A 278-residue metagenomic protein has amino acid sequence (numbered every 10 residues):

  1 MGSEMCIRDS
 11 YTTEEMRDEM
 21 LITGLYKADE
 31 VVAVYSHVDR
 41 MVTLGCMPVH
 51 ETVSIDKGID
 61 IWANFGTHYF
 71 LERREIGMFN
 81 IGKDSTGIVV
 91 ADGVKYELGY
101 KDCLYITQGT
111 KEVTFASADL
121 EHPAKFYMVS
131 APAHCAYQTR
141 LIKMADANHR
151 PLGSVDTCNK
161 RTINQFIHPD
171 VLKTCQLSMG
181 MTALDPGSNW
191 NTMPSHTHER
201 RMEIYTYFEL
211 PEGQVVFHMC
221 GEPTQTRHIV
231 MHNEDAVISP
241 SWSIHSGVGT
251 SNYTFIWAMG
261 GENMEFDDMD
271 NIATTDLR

Functional and structural regions predicted by a protein language model:
M1-I7: Short, small-residue-biased leader/transition segments that mark boundaries at the very start of proteins
G24-F65, K160-E203: A short glycine-rich, His/Asp/Glu-containing loop-to-beta-strand
Y35, K173-I244, G249-N252: Acidic/His-leaning functional-site neighborhoods
P48-V49, D84-S85, K111, E212 (+2 more regions): Short, glycine-/Ser/Thr-/acidic-enriched flexible segments
F70-Y100, F208-N233: A short beta-strand-loop-beta hairpin characteristic of the jelly-roll/cupin
G82, T86-K125, V129-P132: Acidic, low-complexity central loop/insert segments
L98-A118, V230-S251, G260: Conserved metal-binding segment of the jelly-roll/cupin
D119-R161, G221, I256-R278: Double-stranded beta-helix
